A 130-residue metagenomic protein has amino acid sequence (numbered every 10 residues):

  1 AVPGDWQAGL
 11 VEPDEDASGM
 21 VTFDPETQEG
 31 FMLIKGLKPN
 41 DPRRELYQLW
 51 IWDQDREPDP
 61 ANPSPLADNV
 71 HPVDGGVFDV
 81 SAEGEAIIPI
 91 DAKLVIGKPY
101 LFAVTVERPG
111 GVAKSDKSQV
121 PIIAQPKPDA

Functional and structural regions predicted by a protein language model:
A1-A130: N-terminal targeting/export leaders
